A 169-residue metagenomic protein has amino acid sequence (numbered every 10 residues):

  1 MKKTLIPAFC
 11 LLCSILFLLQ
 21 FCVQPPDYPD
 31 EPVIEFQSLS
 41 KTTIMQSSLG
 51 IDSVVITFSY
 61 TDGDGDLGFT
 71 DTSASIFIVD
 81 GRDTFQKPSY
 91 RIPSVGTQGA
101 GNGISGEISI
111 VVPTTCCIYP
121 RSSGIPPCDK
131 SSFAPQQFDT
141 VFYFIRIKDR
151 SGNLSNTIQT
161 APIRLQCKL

Functional and structural regions predicted by a protein language model:
M1-F9: Bacterial N-terminal signal peptides that target proteins for export
L12-L16: Alpha-helical transmembrane segments
L18-F21: C-terminal motif of bacterial Sec signal peptides marking the signal peptidase cleavage site
V23-L169: Non-catalytic macromolecular-recognition regions in eukaryotic signaling proteins
